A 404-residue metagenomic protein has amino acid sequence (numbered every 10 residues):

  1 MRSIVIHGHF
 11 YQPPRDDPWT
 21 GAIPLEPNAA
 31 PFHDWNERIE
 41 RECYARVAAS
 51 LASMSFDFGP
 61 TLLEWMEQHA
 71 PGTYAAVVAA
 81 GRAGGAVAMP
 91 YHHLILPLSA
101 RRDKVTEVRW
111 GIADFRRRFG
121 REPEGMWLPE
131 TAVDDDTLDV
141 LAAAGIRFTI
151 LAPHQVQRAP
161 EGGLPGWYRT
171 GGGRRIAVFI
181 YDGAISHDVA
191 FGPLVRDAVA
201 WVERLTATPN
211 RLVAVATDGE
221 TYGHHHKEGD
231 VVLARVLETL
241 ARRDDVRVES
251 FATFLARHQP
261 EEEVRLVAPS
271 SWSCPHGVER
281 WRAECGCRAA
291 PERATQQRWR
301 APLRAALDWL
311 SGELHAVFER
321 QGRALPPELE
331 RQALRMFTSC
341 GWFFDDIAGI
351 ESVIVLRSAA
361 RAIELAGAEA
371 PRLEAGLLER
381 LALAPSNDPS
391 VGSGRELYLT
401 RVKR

Functional and structural regions predicted by a protein language model:
M1-V47, T61, G163-I176, I180-R404: Active-site and substrate-binding clefts of carbohydrate-active enzymes
S3-G8, Q12-R102, T106-E107, E124-L128 (+1 more regions): Short, well-structured secondary-structure segments
F56, W127-T131, L151-P153, F179-Y181 (+2 more regions): Short His-Asn-centered micro-motif
T73-A76, E107, G111-D114, T137 (+4 more regions): A general structural detector for well-ordered alpha-helical segments in enzyme core domains, enriched
T73-A86, R109, R121, A142-A177 (+1 more regions): Acidic, His- and aromatic-enriched active-site or binding-groove loops in soluble protein domains that engage sugars
L98-R109, T131, D135, R196-V199: Short, amphipathic alpha-helical segments
K104-L128, E203-A216: CE4/NodB-like, metal-dependent polysaccharide N-deacetylase domain that modifies extracellular/periplasmic N-acetylated
R117-E161, T221-V236: Catalytic domains of cell-wall/extracellular-matrix polysaccharide-remodeling enzymes, centered on de-N-acetylation
